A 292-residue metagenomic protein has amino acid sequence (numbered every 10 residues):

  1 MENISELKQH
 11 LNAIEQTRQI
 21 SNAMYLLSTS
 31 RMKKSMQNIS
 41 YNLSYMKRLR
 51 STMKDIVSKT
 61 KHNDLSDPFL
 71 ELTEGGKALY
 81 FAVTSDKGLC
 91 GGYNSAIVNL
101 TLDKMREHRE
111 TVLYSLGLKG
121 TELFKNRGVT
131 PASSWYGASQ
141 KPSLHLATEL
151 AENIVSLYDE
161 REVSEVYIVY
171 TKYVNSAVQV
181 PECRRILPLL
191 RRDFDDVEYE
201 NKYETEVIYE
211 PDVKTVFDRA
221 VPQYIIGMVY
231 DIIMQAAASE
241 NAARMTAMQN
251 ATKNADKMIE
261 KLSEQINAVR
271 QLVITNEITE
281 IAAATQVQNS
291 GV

Functional and structural regions predicted by a protein language model:
M1-V292: C-terminal beta-strand-loop-alpha-helix "lid" module of Rossmann-like NAD(P)-dependent dehydrogenases
